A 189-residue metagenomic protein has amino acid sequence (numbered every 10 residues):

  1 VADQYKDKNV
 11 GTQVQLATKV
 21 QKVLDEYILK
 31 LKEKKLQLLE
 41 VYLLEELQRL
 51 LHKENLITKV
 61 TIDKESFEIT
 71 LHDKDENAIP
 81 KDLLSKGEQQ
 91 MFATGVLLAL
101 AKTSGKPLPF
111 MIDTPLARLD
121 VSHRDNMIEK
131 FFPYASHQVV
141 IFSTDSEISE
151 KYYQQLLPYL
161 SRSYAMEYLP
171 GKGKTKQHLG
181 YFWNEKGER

Functional and structural regions predicted by a protein language model:
V1-T70, P107: Extended, charged coiled-coil "arm/hinge" scaffolds of SMC/Rad50-like chromosome-maintenance ATPases and other large
K32, L36-Q37, I69-V96, P115-V121: Conserved ABC ATPase signature
E46, K86-M111: GG-anchored amphipathic helix commonly corresponding to the ABC/SMC/Rad50 NBD signature/C-loop
L47, F92, D113, M127 (+1 more regions): Hydrophobic, well-ordered secondary-structure elements that form the walls of internal hydrophobic environments
D63-E65, G87, F110-R118, D145: Active/binding-pocket-proximal capping segment
F67-D73, S163-E167: Short polybasic amphipathic segments
P107, V121-M127: Conserved D-loop/post-Walker B switch-helix segment of ABC ATPase nucleotide-binding domains
D125-R189: C-terminal lobe/lid and adjacent interdomain/linker elements of RecA-like ASCE P-loop ATPase modules
